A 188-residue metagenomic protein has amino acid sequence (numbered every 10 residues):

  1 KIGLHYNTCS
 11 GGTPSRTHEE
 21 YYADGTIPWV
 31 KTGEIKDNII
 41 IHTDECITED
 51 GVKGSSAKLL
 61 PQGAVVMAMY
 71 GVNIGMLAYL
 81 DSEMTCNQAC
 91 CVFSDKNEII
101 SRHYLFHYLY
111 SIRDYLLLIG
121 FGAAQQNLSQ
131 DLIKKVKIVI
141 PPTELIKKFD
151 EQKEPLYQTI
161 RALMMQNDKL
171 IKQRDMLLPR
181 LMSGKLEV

Functional and structural regions predicted by a protein language model:
K1-T13, D24, W29, K135 (+2 more regions): Non-catalytic DNA-recognition/assembly elements of restriction-modification systems
G3-E20, G33-Q62, C86: Sequence-specific dsDNA recognition surfaces
H18, L80, E151: Extended, folded domain segments that form the structural surfaces/walls around functional sites
E20-Y21, N38, G63, A124-N127 (+1 more regions): Juxtamembrane/interface motifs at transmembrane-helix termini
K31-T32, T48-Y110, I119-A124, S129-I133: A short beta-sheet element
L77-A78, R102-Y104, L116-L118, L145-F149 (+1 more regions): Extended hydrophobic-aromatic, low-complexity segments
Y110-R113, L117, Y157: Short amphipathic alpha-helical signal-transduction/dimerization elements
